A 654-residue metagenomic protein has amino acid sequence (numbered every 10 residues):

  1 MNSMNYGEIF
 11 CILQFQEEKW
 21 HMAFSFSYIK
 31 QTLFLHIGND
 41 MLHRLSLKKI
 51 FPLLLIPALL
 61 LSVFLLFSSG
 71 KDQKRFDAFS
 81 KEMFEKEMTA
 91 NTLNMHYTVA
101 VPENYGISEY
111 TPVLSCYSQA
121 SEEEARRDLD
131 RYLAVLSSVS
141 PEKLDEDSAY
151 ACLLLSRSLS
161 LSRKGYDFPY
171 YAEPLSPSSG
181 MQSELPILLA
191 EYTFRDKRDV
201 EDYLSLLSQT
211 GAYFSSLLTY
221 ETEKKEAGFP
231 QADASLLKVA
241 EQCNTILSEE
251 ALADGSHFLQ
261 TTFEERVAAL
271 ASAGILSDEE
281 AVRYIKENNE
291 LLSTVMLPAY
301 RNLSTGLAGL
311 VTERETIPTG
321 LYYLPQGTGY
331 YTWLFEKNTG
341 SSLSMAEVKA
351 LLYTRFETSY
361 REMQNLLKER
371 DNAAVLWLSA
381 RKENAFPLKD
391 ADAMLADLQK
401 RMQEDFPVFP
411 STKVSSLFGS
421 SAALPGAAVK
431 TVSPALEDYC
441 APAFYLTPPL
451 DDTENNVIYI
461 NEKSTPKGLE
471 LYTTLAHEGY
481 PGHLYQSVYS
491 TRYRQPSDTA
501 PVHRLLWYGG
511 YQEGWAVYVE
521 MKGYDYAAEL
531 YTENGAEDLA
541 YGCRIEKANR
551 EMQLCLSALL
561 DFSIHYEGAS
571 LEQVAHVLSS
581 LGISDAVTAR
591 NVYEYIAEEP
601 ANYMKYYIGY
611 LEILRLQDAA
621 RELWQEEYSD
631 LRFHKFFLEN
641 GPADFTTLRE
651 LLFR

Functional and structural regions predicted by a protein language model:
M1-F76: Gram-positive cell-envelope targeting signals
G38, F51-R654: N-terminal maturation segment of proteins
